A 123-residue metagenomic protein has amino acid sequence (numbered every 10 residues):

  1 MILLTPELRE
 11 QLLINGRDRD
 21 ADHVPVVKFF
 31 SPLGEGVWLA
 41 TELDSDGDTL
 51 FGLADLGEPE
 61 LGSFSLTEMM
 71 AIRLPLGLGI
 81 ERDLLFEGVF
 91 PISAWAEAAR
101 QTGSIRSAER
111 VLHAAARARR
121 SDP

Functional and structural regions predicted by a protein language model:
M1-G34, T102, V111-P123: N-terminal domain-onset segments
I14, P32-G34, L50, E60 (+3 more regions): Intrinsically disordered, low-complexity segments enriched in small/polar residues
D18-A21, L39, L43: Structured, beta-strand-rich domain cores that present glycine/charged loop surfaces used to bind extended ligands
V26, V37, F51: Conserved beta-strand and immediately adjacent loop positions that scaffold enzyme active sites
G34-E35, L43, M69, P91 (+2 more regions): Short linear sequence elements within intrinsically disordered, low-complexity coil regions
A40-G77: Acidic, aromatic-enriched beta-alpha/helix-loop junctions
G77-P123: Low-complexity intrinsically disordered segments
